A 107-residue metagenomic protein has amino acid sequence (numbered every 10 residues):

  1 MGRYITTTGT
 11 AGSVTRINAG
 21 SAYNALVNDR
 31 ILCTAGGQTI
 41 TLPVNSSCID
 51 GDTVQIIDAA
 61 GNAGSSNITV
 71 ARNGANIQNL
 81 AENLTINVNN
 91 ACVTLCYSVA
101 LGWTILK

Functional and structural regions predicted by a protein language model:
M1-A71, Y97-K107: Exposed extracellular interaction/assembly regions and N-terminal maturation sites
L42, L80-N83: Short beta-alpha junctions and helix-cap segments that line functional grooves
R72-L80: Short edge-strand/loop segments of extracellular domains
T85-N89: Short proline/glycine- and polar residue-rich coil/turn motifs
